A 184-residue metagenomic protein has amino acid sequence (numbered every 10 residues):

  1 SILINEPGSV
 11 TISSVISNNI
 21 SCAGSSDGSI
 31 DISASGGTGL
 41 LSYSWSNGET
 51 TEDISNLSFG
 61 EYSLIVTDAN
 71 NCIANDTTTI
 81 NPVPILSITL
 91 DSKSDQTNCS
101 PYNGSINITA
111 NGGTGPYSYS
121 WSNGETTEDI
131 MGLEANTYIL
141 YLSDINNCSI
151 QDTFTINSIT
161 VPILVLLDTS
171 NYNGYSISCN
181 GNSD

Functional and structural regions predicted by a protein language model:
S1-D184: Proline- and Ser/Thr-rich low-complexity, intrinsically disordered segments
